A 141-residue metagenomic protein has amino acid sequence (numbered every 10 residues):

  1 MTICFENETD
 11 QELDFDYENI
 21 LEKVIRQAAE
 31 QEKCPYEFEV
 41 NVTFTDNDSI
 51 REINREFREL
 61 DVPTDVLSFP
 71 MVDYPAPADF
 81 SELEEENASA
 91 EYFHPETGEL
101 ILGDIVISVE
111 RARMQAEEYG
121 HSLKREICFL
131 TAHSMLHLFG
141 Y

Functional and structural regions predicted by a protein language model:
M1-C128, L136-Y141: An acidic/histidine-cluster motif and surrounding catalytic segment that typifies divalent-metal-assisted enzyme active
